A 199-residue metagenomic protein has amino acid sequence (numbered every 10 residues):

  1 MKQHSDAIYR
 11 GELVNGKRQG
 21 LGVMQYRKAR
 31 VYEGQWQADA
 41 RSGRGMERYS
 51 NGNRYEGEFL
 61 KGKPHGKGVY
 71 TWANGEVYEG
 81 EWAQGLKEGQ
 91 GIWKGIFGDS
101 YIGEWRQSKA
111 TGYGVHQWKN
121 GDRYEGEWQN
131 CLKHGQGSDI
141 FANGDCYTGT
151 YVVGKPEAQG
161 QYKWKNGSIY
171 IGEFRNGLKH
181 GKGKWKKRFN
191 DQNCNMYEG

Functional and structural regions predicted by a protein language model:
M1, K187, Y197-G199: Intrinsically disordered, low-complexity linker/propeptide segments enriched in Ser/Thr/Gly/Pro and acidic residues
S5-D6, N15, K28, N51 (+6 more regions): Acidic/polar residues in short coil/turn loops that connect beta-strands within repeat-based beta-sheet scaffolds
I8-Q19, V31-S42, R54-H65, V77-E88 (+6 more regions): Conserved anchor residues at repeat-unit boundaries in beta-strand-based tandem repeats, strongest for the MORN repeat
D39, R48, G85, K94-I96 (+4 more regions): Small disulfide-bonded, cysteine-rich extracellular recognition modules and tandem repeats
